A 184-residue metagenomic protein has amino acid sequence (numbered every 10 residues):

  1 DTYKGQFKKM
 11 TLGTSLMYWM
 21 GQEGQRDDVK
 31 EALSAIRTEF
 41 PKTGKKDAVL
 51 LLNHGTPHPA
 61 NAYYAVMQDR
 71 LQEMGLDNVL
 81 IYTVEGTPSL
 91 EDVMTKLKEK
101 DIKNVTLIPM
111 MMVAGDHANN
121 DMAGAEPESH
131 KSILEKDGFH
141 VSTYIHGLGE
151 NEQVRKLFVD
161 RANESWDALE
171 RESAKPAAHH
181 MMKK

Functional and structural regions predicted by a protein language model:
D1-T106, M111-K184: Extended amphipathic ligand-handling, pore-lining, and cofactor/metal-binding catalytic surfaces
